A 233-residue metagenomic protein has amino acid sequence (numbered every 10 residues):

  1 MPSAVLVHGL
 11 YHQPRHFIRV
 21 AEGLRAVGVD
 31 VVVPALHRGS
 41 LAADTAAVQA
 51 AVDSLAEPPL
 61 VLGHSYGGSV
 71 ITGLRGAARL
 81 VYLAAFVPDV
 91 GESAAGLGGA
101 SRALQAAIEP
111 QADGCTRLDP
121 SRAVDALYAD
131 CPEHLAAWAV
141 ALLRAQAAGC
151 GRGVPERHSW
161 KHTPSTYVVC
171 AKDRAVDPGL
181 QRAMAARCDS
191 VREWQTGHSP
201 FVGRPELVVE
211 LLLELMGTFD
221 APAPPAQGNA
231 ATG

Functional and structural regions predicted by a protein language model:
P2-E57: Active-site catalytic motif of lipid deacylating hydrolases and related acyltransferases
V7-L10, S65, A85, C170: Glycine-rich His-Gly loop
L62-G67, I71: Gly/Ala-rich beta-loop-alpha elbow adjacent to hydrolase catalytic centers
G76-P120, A147-V154, V176-D177, A183 (+1 more regions): Flexible "cap/lid" loop of the alpha/beta hydrolase fold
W138-S159: Active-site nucleophile elbow and catalytic-triad environment of alpha/beta-hydrolase enzymes
W160-S165, R187-D189: Short, proline-enriched alpha-helix->beta-strand connector loops that line the catalytic pocket of alpha/beta-hydrolase
C170-Q195, S199-V202, E214-L215: Conserved loop-alpha-helix segment in the C-terminal half of the alpha/beta-hydrolase fold that carries the catalytic
